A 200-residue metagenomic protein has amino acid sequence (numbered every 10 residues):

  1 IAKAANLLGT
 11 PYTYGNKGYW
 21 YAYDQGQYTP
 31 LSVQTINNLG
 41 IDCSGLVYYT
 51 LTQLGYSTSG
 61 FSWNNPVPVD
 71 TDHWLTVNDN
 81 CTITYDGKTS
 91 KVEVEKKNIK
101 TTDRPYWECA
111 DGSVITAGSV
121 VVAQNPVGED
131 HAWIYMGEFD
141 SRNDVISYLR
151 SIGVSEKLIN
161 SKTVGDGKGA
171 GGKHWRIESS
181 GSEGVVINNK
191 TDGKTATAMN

Functional and structural regions predicted by a protein language model:
I1-K17, I152-V164, G171-K173, N200: Intrinsically disordered, low-complexity, Pro/Ser/Thr/Asn/Gly/Ala-rich spacer/linker segments adjacent to signal
I1-S57: N-terminal capping segments
Y56-N188: ...with weaker cross-activation on analogous glycine-rich loops/strands in unrelated enzymes
D192-N200: Intrinsically disordered, low-complexity, charged/polar segments
